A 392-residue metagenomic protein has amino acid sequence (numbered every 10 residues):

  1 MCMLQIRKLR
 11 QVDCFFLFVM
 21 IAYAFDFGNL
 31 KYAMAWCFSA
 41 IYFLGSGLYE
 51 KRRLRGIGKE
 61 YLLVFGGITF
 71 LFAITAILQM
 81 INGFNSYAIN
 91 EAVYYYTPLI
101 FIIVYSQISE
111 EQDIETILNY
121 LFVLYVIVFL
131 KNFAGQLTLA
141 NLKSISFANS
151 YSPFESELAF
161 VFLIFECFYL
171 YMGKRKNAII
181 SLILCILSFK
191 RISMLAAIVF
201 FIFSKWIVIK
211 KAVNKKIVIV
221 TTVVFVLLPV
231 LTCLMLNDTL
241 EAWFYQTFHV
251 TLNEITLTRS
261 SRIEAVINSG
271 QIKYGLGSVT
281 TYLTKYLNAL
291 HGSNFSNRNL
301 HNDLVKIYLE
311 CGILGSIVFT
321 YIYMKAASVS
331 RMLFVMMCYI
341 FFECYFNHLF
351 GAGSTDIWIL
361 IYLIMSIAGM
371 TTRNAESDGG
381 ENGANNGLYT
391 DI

Functional and structural regions predicted by a protein language model:
M1-E50, G67-N82, Y94-Y95, V128-L137 (+1 more regions): N-terminal signal-anchor transmembrane segment
M1-Q11, E50-R53, Y362-I392: A juxtamembrane structural motif centered on a specific transmembrane helix
C2-Q5, C37-R53, L163-L170, I313-S330: Hydrophobic, aromatic-rich transmembrane alpha-helices and their immediate juxtamembrane boundary segments
C37, Y61-A76, G83-Q107, Y120-F122: Aromatic-anchored transmembrane helix interface
Q112-T138, S152-I207: Alpha-helical transmembrane segments of multi-pass inner-membrane proteins
L187, K205-V250: A membrane-periplasm/extracellular boundary helix in multi-pass inner-membrane enzymes that assemble envelope glycans
V250-C311: Long extracytoplasmic/lumenal interhelical loops at the membrane interface of multi-pass membrane proteins
I307-F341, L363-D378, G387-Y389: Hydrophobic transmembrane alpha-helices and their immediate junctions
